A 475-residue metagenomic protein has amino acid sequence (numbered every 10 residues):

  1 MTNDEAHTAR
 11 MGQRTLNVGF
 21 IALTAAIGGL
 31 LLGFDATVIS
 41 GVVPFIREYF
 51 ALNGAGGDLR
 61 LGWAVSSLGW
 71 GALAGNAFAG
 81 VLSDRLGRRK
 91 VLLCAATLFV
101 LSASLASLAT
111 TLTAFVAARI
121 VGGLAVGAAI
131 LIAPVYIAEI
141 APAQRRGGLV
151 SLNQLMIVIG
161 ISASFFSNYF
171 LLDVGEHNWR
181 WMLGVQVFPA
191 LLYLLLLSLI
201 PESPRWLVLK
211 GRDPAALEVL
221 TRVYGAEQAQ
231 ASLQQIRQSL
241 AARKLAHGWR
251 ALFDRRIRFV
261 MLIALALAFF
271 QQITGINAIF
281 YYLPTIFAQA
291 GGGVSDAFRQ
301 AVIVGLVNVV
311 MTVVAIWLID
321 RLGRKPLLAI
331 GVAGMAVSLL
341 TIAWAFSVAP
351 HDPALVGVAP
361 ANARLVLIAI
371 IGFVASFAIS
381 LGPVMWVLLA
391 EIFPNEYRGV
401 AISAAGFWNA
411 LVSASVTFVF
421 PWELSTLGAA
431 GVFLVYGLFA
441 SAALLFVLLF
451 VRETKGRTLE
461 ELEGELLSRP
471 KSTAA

Functional and structural regions predicted by a protein language model:
M1-A215, V219-T221, A241-A475: Alpha-helical transmembrane bundle of multi-pass membrane proteins
A229-L240: Short, well-structured alpha-helical segments
